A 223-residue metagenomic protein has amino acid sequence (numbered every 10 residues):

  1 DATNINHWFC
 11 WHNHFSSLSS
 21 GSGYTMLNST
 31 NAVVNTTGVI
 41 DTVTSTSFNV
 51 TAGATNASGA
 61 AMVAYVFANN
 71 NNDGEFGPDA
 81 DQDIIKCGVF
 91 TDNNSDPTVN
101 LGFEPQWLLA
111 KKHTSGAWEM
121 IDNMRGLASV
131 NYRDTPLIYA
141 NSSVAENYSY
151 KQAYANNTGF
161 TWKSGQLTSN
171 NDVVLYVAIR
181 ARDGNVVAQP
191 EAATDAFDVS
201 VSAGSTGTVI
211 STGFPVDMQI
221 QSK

Functional and structural regions predicted by a protein language model:
D1-K223: Surface-exposed molecular-recognition determinants
